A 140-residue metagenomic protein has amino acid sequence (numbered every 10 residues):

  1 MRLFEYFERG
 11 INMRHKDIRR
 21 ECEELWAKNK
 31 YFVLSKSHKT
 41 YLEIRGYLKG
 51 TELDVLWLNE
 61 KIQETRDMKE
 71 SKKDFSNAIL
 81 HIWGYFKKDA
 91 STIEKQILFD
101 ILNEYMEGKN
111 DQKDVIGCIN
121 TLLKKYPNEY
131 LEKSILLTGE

Functional and structural regions predicted by a protein language model:
R2-E140: Acidic, Ser/Pro/Thr-rich low-complexity regulatory regions and the short amphipathic helical interaction modules they
